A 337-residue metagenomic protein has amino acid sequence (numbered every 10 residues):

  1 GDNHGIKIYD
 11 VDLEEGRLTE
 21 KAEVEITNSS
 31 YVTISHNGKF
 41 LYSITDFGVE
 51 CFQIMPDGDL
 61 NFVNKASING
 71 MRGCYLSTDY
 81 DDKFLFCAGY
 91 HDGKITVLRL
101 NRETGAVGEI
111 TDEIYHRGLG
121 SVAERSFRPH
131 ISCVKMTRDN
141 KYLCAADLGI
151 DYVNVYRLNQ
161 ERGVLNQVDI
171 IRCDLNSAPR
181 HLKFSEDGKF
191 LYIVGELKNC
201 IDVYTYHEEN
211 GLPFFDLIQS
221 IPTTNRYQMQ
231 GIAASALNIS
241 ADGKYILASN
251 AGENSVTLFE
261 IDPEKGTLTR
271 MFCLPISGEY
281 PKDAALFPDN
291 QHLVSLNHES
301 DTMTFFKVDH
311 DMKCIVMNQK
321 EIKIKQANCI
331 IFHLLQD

Functional and structural regions predicted by a protein language model:
G1, D46, Y90, L100 (+7 more regions): Short loop/turn segments immediately following the C-termini of beta-strands
Y9-E15, F52-D59, V97-G108, Y156-V164 (+3 more regions): Short loop/turn segments immediately following beta-strands, especially the blade-tip and inter-blade linker loops
T19-E25, N61-S67, G118-E124, N166-R172 (+3 more regions): A short beta-strand motif characteristic of beta-propeller blades
E20-D82: Blade-loop segments of beta-propeller domains
I26-H36, N69-Y80, R117-R138, C173-G188 (+3 more regions): Beta-rich, blade/repeat-based domains predominating in secreted/periplasmic proteins but also intracellular
N61-C133: Asp-box/WD-like beta-propeller blade repeats and closely related beta-sheet repeat scaffolds
H298-T304, V316-D337: Blade-level signature of beta-propeller repeat domains, shared across WD40, Kelch, NHL, RCC1 and BNR/Asp-box propellers
